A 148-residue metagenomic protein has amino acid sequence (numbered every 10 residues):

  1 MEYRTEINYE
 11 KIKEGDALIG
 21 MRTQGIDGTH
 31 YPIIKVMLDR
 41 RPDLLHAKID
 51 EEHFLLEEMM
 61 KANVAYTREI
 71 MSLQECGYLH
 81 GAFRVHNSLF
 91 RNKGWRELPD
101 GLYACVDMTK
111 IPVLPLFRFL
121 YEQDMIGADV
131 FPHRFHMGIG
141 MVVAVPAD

Functional and structural regions predicted by a protein language model:
M1-Y31: Glycine-rich anion-binding loops of enzyme active sites
E2-Y3, G25, D43-L44, F54-L55 (+2 more regions): Short, solvent-exposed coil/turn linker segments
Y3, Y9, G28, R40 (+4 more regions): Generic structural "secondary-structure junction" signal
N8-E10, P32-V36, W95-E97, R118-Y121: Surface-exposed beta-strand edges and their flanking turn/coil or helix-capping segments
E10-K13, R40, E75-G77: Secondary-structure boundary elements
D16-R22, R40-L44, A104-V106: Short, surface-exposed linear patches
I26-S72: Glycine-rich, acidic
E52-E58, V64-D148: Glycine-/charge-enriched secondary-structure boundary and capping motifs
